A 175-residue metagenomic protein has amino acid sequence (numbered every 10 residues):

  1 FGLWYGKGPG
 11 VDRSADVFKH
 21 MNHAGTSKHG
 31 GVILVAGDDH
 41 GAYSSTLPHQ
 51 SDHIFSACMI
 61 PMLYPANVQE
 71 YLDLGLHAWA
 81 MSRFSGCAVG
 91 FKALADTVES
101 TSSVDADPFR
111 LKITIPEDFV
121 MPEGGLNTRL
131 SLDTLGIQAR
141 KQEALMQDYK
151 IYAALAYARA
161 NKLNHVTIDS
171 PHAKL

Functional and structural regions predicted by a protein language model:
F1-R83, L94: Thiamine diphosphate
P65-L175: Flexible, low-complexity linker and terminal segments
